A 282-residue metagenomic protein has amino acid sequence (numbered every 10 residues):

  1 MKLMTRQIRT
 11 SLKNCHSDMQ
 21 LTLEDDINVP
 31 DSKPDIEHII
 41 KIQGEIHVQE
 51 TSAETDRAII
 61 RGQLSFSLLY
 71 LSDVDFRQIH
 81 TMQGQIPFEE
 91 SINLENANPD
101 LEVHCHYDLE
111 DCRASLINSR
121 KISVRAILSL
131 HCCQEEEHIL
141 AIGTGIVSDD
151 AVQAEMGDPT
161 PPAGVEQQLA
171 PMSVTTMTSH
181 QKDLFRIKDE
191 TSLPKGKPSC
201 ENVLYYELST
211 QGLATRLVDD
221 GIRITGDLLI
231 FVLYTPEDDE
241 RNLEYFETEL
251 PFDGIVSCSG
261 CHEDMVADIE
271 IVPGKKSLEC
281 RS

Functional and structural regions predicted by a protein language model:
M1-S282: Viral structural modules
